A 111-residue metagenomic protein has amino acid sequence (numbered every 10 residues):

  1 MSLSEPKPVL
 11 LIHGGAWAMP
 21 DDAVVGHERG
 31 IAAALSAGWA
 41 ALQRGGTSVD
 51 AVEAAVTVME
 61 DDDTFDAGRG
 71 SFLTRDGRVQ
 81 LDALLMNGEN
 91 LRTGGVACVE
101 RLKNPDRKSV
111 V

Functional and structural regions predicted by a protein language model:
M1-V111: Alpha/propeptide regions of enzymes that mature by internal proteolysis
